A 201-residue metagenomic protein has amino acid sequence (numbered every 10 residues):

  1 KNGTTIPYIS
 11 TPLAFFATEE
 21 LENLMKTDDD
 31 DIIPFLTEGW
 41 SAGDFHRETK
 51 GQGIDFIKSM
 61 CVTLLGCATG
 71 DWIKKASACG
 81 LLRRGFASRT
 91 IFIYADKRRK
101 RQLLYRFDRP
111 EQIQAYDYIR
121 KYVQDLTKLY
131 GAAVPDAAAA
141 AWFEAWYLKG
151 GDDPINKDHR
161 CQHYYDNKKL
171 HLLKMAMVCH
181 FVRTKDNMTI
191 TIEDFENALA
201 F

Functional and structural regions predicted by a protein language model:
K1-F201: Phosphate-handling catalytic cores of nucleic-acid transaction enzymes
